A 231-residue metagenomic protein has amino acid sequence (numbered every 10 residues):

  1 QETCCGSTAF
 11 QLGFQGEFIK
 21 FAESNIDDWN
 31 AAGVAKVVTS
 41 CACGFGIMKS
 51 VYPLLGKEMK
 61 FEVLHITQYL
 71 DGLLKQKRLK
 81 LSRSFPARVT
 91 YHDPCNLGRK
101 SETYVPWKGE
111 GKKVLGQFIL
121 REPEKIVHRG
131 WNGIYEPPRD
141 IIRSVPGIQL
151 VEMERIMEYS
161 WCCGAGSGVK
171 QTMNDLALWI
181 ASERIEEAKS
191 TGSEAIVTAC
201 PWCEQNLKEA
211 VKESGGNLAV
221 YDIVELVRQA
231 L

Functional and structural regions predicted by a protein language model:
Q1-L231: Iron-sulfur cluster-binding electron-transfer modules in prokaryotic oxidoreductases
